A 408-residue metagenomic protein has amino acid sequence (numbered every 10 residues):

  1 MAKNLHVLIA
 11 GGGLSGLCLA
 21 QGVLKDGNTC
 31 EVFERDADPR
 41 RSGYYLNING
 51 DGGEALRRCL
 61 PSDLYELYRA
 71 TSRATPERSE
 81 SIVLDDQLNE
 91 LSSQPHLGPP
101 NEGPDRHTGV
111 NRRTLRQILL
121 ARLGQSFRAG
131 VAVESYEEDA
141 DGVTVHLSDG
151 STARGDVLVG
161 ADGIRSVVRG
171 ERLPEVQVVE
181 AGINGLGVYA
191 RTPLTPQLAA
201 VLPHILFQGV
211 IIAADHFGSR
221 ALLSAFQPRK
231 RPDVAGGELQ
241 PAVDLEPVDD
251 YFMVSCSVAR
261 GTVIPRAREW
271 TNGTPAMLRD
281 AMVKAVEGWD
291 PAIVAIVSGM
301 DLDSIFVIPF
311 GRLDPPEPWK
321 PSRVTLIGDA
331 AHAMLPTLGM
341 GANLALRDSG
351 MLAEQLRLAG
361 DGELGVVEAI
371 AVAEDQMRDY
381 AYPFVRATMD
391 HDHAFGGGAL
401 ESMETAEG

Functional and structural regions predicted by a protein language model:
M1-L5, T405-G408: Eukaryotic N-terminal targeting leaders
A2-V7, N49-R191, I264, R268 (+2 more regions): Conserved N-terminal helical subregion
I9-F33, V159-G160, V188, M277-M282 (+2 more regions): Conserved mid-domain beta->alpha element of the FAD-binding
S15, D38, R165: Conserved Rossmann-like nucleotide-cofactor binding loop
R35-A37, Y44-L46, G261: Glycine-rich active-site loop/strand segments that organize a redox cofactor
N89-N111, Y189-M300: Conserved FAD/dinucleotide-binding core of flavoprotein oxidoreductases
S166-G170, Q197, T262-V263, M334-P336: Short catalytic/ligand-binding loop motif for oxyanion handling, primarily in non-cytosolic enzymes, centered on
H391-G408: C-terminal domain-closing interface element
